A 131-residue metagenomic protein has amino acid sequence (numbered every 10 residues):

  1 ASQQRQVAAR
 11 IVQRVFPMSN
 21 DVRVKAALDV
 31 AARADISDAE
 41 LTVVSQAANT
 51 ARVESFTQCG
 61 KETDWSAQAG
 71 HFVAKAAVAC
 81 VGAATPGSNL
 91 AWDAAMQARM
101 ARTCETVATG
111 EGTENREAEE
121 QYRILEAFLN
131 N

Functional and structural regions predicted by a protein language model:
A1-N131: Structured binding/interaction patches within domain cores
